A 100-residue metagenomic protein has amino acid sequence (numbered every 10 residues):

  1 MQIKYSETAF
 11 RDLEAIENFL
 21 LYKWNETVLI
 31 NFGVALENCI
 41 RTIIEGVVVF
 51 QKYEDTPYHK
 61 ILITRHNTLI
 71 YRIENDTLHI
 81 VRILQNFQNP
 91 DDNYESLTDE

Functional and structural regions predicted by a protein language model:
Q2-P57: Basic, Lys/Arg-enriched alpha-helical interface segments
Y5, L62-I63, R82: Structural signal for conserved beta-strand scaffold positions within catalytic alpha/beta enzyme cores
E45-T77: Basic/aromatic recognition patch in beta-strand/loop cores that engages polyanionic ligands
N67-T68, R72-E100: Enriched for short, Lys/Arg-rich terminal
